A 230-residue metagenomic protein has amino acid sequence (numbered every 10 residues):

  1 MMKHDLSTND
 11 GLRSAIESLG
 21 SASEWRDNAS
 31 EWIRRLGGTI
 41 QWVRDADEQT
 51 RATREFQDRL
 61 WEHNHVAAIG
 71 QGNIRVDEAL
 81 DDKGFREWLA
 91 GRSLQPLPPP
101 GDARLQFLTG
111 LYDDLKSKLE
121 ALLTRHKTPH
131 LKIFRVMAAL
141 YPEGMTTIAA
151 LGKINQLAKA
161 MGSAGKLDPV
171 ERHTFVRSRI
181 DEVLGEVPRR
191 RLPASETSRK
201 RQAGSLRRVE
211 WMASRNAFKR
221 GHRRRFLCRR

Functional and structural regions predicted by a protein language model:
M1-T128, E143-R230: An N-terminal alpha-helical hairpin/helix-loop-helix interaction module that forms a charged, gly/pro-flexible surface
I133-Y141: Contiguous, well-ordered alpha-helical segments that form the cores/surfaces of helical PPI scaffolds
